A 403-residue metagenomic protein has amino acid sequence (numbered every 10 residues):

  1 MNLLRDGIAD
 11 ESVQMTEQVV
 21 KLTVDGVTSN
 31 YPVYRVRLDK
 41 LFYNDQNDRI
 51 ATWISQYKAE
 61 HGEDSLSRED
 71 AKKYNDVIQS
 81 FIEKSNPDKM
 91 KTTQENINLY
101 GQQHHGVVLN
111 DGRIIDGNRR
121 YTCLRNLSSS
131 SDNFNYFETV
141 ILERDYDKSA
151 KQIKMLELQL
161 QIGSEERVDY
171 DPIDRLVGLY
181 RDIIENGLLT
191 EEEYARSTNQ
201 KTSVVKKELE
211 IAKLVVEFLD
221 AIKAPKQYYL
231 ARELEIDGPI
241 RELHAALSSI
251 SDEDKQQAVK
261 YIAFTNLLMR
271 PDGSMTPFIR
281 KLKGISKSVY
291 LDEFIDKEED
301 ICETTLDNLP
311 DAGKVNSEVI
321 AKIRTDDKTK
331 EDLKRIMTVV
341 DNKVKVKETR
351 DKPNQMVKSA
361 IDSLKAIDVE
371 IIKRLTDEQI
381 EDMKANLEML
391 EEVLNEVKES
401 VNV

Functional and structural regions predicted by a protein language model:
M1-K21, P32, V205, D377-V403: An acidic, glycine-rich, mixed-charge low-complexity segment common to nucleic-acid enzymes
M1-N135: Short, charged/polar connector segments at secondary-structure boundaries
F81-I82, S129, F134-L219: Amphipathic, charge-rich alpha-helical segments that serve as recognition/docking helices
R119-N135, N266-D272, L282-E299, D311: Short active-site loop/helix that positions an aromatic residue
S131-T139, L176, K201-S274: Amphipathic alpha-helical "recognition" segments
L189-E235, R280-K334: C-terminal intrinsically disordered extensions
Y261-L282, I361-V369: Soluble regions of membrane-associated proteins that transit the secretory/organelle pathway
T304-M389: Charged/polar low-complexity intrinsically disordered segments, enriched in acidic residues
